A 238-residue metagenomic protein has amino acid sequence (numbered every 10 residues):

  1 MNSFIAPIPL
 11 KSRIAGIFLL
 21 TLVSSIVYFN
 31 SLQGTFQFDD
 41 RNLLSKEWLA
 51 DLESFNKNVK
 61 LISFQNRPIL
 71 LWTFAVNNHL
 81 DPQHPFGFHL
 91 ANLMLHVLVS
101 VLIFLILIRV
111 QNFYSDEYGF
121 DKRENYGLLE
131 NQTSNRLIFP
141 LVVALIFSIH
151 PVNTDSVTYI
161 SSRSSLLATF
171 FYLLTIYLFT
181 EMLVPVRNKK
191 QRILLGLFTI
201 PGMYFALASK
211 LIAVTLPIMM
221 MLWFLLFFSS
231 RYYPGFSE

Functional and structural regions predicted by a protein language model:
M1-E238: Polytopic membrane enzymes that build or remodel cell-surface glycoconjugates and lipids
